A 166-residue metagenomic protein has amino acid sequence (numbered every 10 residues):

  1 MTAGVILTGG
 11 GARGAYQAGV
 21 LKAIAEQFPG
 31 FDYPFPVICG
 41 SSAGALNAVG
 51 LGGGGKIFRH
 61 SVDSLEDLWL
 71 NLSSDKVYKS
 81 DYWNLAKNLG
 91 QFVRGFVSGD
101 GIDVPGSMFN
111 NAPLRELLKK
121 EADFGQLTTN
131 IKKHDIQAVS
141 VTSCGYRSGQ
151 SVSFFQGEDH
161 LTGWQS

Functional and structural regions predicted by a protein language model:
M1-A3, I136-Q137: Short coil/turn connectors at secondary-structure junctions
T2-I6, A12-A112, E116-L118, F155-S166: Patatin-like phospholipase
K22-A23, G90-Q91, F124-T128, I136-Q137: Short secondary-structure boundary micro-motifs
G30-P34, N130-Q137: Short helix-terminating capping/connector loops at secondary-structure junctions
G106-S107, A112, G125, C144 (+1 more regions): Flexible, active-site-adjacent loop/turn segments at secondary-structure boundaries
F109-D135: Surface cap/lid and interfacial helix-loop subdomains adjacent to catalytic sites that gate substrate access
H134-S166: Active-site gating loop/helix substructures
